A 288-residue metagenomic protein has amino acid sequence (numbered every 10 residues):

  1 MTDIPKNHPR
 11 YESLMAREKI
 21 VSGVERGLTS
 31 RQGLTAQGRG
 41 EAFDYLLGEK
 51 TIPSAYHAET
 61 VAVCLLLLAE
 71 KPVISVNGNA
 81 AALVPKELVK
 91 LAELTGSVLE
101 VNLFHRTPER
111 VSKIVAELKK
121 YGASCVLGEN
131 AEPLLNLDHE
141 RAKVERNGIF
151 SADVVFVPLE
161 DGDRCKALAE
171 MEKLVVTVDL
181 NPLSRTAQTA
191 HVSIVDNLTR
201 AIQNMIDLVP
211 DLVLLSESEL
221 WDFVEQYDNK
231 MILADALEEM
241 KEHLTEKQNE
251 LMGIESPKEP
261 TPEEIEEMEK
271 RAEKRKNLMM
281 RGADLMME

Functional and structural regions predicted by a protein language model:
I4-P5, F156, E160, R164-S216: Glycine-rich, acidic loop regions that bind phosphate or pyrophosphate groups
K6-V61, P108-E117: Short, compositionally biased "basic patch" segments
A58-P72, V89-L94: Glycine-rich phosphate/diphosphate-binding loops that line cofactor/substrate pockets in enzymes
E70-N77, V98-N102: Short glycine-rich or small-residue beta-strand-to-loop segments that form or flank ligand, phosphate, metal/Fe-S
N77-K86, H105-E109, D161-D163: Gly/Ser/Thr-rich loops at beta-strand to alpha-helix junctions that form or flank small-molecule/cofactor-binding
K90, L94-A142: Long, charge-dense
E132-F150, F156-D163: Active-site glycine-rich loop that binds ribose-phosphate moieties when present
T186-E288: C-terminal functional extensions of proteins
